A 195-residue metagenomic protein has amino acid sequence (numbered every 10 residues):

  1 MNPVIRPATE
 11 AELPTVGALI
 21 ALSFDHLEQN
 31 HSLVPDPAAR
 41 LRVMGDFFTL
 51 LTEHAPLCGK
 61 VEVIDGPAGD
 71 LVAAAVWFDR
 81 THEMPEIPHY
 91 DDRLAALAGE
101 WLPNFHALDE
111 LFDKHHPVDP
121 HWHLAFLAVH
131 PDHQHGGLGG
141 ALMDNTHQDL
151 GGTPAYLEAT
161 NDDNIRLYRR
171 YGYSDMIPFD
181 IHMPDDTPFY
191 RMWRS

Functional and structural regions predicted by a protein language model:
M1-P14, L22: Conserved N-terminal entry element of GNAT/NAT acetyltransferase domains
L27-T49: Conserved GNAT-fold acetyl-CoA-binding loop/helix
G45-V63, P117-H123: A short helix-loop-beta-strand connector motif used in the catalytic cores of GNAT acetyltransferases and, in some
L57-A75, A128: Conserved beta-hairpin
A74-H130, Q134, M183-D186: Conserved acyl-donor/pantetheine-binding loop and adjacent beta-alpha core of acyl/acetyltransferases and related
P120-H123, D149-T160: Conserved GNAT acetyl-CoA-binding A-motif
V129, H135-Q148, R170: Conserved acetyl-CoA-binding loop-helix of GNAT-fold acetyltransferases
G140, G152, N161-P178, P184-D185: Conserved active-site alpha-helix within GNAT-family acetyltransferase domains
